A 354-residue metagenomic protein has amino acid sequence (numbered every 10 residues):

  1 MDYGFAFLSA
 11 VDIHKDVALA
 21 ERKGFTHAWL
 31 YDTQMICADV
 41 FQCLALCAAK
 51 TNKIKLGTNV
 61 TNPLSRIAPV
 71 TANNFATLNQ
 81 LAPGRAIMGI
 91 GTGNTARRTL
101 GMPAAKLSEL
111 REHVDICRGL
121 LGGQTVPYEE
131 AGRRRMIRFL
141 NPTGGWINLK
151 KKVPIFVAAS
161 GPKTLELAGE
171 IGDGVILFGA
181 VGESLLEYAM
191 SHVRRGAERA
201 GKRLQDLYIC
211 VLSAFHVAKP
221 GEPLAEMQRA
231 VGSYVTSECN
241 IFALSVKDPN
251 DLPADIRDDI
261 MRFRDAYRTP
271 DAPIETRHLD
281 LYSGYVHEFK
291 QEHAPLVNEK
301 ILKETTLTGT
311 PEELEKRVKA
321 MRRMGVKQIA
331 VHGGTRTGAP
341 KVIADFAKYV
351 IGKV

Functional and structural regions predicted by a protein language model:
M1-N59, V153: N-terminal beta1-alpha1-beta2 module of alpha/beta enzyme domains
M1-V11, T61-A68, L149-S160, F215-H216 (+1 more regions): Active-site mouth loops of central-metabolism enzymes
Y3-F7, A28-L30, L56-N59, A86-I90 (+4 more regions): Hydrophobic faces of well-ordered beta-strands that scaffold small-molecule active sites in alpha/beta enzyme cores
F7-V11, D32-D39, P63-P69, G182-L186 (+3 more regions): Acidic-and-aromatic substrate-binding clefts and catalytic sites of carbohydrate-active enzymes
S9-A20, N74, A159-L167, T310-A320: Short, acidic/polar
G24, C47, L78, C117 (+3 more regions): Conserved, mostly hydrophobic/aromatic
F41-T58, S65, H113, L120 (+1 more regions): Alpha-helix-loop-beta-strand connector modules within alpha/beta enzyme cores
P103, L107-G145, L186, S191-A320: An alpha-helical appendage that flanks or caps ligand/catalytic pockets
